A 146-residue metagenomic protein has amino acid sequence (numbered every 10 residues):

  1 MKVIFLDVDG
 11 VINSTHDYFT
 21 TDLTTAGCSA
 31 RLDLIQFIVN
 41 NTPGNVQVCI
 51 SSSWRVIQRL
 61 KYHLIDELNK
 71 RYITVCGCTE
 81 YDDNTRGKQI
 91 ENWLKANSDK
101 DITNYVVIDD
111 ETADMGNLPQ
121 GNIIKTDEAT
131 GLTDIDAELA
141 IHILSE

Functional and structural regions predicted by a protein language model:
M1-E146: Catalytic phosphate/metal-binding cores of nucleic-acid and nucleotide-processing enzymes, i.e., regions that mediate
